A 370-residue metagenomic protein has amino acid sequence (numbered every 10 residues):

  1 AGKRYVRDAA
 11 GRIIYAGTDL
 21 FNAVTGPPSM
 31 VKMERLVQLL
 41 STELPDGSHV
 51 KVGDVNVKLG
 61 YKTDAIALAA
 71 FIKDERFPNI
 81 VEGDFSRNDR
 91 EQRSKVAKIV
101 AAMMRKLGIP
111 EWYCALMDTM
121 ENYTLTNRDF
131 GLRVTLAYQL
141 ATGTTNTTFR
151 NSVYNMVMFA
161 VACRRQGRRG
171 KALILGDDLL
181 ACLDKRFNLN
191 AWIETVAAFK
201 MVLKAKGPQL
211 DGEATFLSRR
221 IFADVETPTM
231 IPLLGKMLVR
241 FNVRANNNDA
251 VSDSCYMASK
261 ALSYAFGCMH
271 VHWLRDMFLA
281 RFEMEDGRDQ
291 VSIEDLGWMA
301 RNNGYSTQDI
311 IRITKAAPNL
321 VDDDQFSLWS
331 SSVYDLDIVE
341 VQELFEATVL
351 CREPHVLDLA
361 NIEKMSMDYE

Functional and structural regions predicted by a protein language model:
A1-A9, A67-K73, W112-L136, R275-N302 (+2 more regions): Active-site-adjacent bridging/hinge elements
I13, N22-R87, N146-T147: Active-site-proximal segment of RNA-dependent polymerases
D19-E34, V153-V161, Y256-F266: Short, hydrophobic/amphipathic alpha-helical patches that form generic packing surfaces within helical domains
D46-T63, P110-E121, V202-G212: A generic structural motif
R76-L175, C182-F187, F282: Conserved polymerase palm-domain catalytic core
L183-V239: Polymerase palm active-site segment centered on the conserved acidic dipeptide of motif C
T227-R275: Conserved NTP-donor binding/palm subdomain of two-metal-ion nucleotidyltransferases/polymerases, i.e., the charged
S254-E370: C-terminal, non-catalytic extensions of nucleic-acid polymerases
